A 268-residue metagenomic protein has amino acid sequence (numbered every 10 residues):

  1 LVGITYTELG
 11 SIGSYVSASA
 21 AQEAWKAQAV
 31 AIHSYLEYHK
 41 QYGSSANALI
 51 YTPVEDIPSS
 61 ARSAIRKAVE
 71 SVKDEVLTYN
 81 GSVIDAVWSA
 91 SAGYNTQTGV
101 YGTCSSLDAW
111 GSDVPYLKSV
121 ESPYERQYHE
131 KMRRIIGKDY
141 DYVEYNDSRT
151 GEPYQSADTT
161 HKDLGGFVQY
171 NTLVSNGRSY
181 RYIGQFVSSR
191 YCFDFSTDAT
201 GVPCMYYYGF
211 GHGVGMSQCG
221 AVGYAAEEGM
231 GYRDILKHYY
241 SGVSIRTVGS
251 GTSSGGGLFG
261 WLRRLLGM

Functional and structural regions predicted by a protein language model:
L1-M268: Conserved, single-site charged/polar hotspot
